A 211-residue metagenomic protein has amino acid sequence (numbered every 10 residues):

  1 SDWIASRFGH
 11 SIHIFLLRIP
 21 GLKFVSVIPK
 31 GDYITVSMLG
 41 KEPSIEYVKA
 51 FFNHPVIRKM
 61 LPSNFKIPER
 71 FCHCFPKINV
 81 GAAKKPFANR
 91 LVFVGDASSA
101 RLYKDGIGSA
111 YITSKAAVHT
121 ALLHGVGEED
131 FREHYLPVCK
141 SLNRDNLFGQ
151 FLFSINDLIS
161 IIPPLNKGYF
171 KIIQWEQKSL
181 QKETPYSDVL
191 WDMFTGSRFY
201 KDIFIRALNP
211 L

Functional and structural regions predicted by a protein language model:
S1-D2, A50-K66, P76-G81, E183-L211: Charged, low-complexity, helix/coiled-coil-prone segments
S1-V48: Conserved FAD-binding catalytic core of PHBH/FMO-like flavoproteins
R7, H13-I19, G40, S44 (+3 more regions): Extended interaction regions within the primary functional domain
H13-P29, K77-A100, K140-I155: A broadly tuned preference for mixed-charge, low-complexity surface segments
V25, H119-L122: Amphipathic, non-transmembrane alpha-helical secondary structure
K30, K104-I107, G125: An anion/pyrophosphate-binding glycine-rich loop and adjacent beta-alpha core in soluble alpha-beta enzymes
E42-T120: FAD/FMN-dependent oxidoreductases across multiple families
L122-L211: C-terminal helical "tail/cap" subdomain of flavin- and related membrane-associated enzymes
